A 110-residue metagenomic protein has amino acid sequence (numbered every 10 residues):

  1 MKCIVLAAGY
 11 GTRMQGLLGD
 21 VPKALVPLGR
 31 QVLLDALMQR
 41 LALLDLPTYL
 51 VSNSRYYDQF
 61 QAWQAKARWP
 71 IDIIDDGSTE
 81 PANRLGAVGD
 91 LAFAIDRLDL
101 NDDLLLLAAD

Functional and structural regions predicted by a protein language model:
K2-V5, R13, P27, Q31-A108: Conserved N-terminal catalytic core of the sugar/cofactor nucleotidyltransferase
Q15-L17: Glycine/threonine-rich flexible loop motifs
G19-A24: Short alpha-helical oligomerization interface
